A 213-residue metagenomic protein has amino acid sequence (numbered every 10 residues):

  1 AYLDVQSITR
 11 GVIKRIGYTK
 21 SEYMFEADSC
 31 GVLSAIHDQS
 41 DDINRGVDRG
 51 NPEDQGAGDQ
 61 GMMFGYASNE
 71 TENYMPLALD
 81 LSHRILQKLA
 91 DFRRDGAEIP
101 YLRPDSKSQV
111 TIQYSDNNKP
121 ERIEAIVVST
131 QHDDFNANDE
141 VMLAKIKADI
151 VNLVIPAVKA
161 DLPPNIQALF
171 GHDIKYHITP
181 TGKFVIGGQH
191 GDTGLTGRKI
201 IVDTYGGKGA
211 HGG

Functional and structural regions predicted by a protein language model:
A1, T181-G197: Short glycine/threonine-rich loop-to-helix capping motif typified by GTGT followed within a few residues by an Asp-Pro
A1-I13: Active-site-surrounding "flap" and adjacent substrate/cofactor-binding loops of secreted or lumenal enzymes, prototyped
V12, G17-I186: Glycine-rich, mobile lid/loop segments that gate access to catalytic sites or pores
I155, L195-G213: Conserved mixed alpha/beta catalytic, RNA-binding, or beta-rich assembly cores of soluble enzyme, regulatory
